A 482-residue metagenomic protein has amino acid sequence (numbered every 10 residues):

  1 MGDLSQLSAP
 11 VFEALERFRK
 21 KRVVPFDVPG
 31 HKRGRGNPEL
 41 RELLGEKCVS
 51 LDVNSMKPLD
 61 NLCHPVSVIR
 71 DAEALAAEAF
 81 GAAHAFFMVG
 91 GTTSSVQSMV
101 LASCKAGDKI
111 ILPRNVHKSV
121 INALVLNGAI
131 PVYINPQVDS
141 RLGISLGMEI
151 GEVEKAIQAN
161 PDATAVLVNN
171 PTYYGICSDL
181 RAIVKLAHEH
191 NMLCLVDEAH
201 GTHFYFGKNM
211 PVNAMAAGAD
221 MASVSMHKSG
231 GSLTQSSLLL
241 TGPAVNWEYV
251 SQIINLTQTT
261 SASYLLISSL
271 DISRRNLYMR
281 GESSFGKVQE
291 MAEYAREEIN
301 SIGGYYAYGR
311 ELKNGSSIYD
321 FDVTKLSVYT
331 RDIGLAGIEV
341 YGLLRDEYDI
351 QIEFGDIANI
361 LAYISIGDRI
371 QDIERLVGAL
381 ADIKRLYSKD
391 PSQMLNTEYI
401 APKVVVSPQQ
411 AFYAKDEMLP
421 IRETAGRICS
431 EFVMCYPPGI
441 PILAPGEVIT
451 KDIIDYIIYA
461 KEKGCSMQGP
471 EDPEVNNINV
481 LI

Functional and structural regions predicted by a protein language model:
M1-S67, P438: N-terminal "arm"/small-domain region of PLP-dependent enzymes with the aminotransferase-like
G2, L59, C63, Y174 (+7 more regions): Generic amphipathic alpha-helical segments used as scaffolds and interaction surfaces in large, multi-domain proteins
S8-E16, K20, L43, H64 (+2 more regions): Conserved PLP-enzyme active-site core in the AAT-like
V49-S94: Conserved N-terminal alpha-helix of the aminotransferase class I/II PLP-enzyme fold
L59, F86-M88, V166-N169, S327 (+1 more regions): Short glycine-rich or small-residue beta-strand-to-loop segments that form or flank ligand, phosphate, metal/Fe-S
F87, Y133-N135, V224, F354 (+1 more regions): Structural signal for conserved beta-strand scaffold positions within catalytic alpha/beta enzyme cores
Y294-G469: Conserved C-terminal alpha-helix-loop-beta "cap" of PLP-dependent enzymes that closes/shapes the active-site mouth
S466-I482: Charge-dense polyanion-binding interfaces
